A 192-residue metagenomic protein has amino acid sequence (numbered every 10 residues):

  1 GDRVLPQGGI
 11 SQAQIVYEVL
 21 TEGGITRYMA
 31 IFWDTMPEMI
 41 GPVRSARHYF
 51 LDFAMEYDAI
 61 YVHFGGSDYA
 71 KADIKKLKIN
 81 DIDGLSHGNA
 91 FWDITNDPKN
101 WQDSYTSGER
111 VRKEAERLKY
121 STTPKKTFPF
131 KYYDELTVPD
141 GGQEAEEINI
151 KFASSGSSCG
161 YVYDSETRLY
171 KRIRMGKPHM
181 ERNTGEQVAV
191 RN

Functional and structural regions predicted by a protein language model:
G1-Y17, E22-N192: A surface/extracellular/periplasmic glyco- and lipid-processing/surface-interacting theme
